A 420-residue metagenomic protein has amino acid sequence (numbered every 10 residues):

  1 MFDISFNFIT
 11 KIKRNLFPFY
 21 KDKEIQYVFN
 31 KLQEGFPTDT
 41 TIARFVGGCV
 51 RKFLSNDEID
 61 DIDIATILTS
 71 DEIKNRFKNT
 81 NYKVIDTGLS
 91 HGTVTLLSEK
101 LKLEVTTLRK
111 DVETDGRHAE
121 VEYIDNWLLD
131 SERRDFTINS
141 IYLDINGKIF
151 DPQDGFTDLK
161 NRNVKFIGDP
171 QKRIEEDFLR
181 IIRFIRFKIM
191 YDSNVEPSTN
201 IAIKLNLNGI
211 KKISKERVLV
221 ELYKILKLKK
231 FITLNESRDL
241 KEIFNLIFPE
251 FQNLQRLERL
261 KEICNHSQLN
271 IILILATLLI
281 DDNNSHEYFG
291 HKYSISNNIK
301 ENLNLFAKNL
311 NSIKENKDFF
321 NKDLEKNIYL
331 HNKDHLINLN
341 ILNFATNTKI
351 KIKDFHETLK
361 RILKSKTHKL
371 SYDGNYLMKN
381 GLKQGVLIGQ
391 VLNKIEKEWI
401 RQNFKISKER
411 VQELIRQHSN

Functional and structural regions predicted by a protein language model:
M1-N420: Catalytic cores of the polymerase beta-like nucleotidyltransferase superfamily and closely associated nucleotide
